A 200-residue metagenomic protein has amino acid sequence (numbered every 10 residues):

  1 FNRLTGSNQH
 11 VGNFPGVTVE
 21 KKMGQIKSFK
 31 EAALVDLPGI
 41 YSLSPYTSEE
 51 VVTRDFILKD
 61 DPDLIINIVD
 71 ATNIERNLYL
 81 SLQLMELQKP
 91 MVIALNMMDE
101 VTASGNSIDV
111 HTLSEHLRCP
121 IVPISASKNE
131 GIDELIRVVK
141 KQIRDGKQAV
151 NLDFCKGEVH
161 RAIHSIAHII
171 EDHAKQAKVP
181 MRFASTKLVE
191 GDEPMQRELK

Functional and structural regions predicted by a protein language model:
F1, F14, I26-S28, A32 (+6 more regions): Broad hydrophobic/π-residue packing in well-ordered secondary structure
F1-S48, L58-D60, L64: Conserved G1/Walker A P-loop phosphate-binding module
L4-T5, I57, V69, V139 (+1 more regions): Hydrophobic aliphatic residues
P15-K22, A33, P45, E49-V52 (+6 more regions): Helical mechanochemical/support elements of P-loop NTPase systems and associated helical scaffolds
G24-K30, V52-V122: Conserved C-terminal guanine-recognition region of P-loop GTPase G domains, centered on the G4
D36, N96, S125: Active-site glycine-centered loops adjacent to acidic/histidine catalytic or metal-binding residues that shape
G39, D99, K128: Short, glycine/acidic-enriched loop or turn micro-motifs at the edges of active sites
V92, T102-K200: Alpha-helical transmembrane helix bundles of large polytopic membrane transport and channel proteins
